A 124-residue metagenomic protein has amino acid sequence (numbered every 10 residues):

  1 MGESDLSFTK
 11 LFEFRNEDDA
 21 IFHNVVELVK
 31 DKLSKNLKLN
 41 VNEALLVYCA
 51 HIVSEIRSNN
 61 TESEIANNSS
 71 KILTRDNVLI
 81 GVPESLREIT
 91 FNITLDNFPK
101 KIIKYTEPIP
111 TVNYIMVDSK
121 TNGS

Functional and structural regions predicted by a protein language model:
M1-G123: Non-transmembrane, aqueous-exposed alpha-helical and coiled segments at domain scale
